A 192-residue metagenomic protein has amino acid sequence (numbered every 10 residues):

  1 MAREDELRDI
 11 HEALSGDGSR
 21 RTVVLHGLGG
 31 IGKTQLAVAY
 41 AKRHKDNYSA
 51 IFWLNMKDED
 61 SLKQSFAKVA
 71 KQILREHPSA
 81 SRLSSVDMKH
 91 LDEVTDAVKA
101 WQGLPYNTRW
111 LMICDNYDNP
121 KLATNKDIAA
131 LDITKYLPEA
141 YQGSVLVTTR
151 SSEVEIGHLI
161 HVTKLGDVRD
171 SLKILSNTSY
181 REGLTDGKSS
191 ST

Functional and structural regions predicted by a protein language model:
D5-R20, G27-L28, V38-S49, E59 (+1 more regions): A conserved switch/coupling segment of P-loop NTPase cores
K33: Conserved lysine of the Walker
W53-N55: Conserved beta-strand segments of the P-loop GTPase G domain that flank and frequently precede/overlap
E59-L83: Conserved NTP-binding/hydrolysis module of P-loop NTPases
S190-T192: Amphipathic alpha-helical "lid/sensor" segments that cap RecA-like P-loop NTPase cores
